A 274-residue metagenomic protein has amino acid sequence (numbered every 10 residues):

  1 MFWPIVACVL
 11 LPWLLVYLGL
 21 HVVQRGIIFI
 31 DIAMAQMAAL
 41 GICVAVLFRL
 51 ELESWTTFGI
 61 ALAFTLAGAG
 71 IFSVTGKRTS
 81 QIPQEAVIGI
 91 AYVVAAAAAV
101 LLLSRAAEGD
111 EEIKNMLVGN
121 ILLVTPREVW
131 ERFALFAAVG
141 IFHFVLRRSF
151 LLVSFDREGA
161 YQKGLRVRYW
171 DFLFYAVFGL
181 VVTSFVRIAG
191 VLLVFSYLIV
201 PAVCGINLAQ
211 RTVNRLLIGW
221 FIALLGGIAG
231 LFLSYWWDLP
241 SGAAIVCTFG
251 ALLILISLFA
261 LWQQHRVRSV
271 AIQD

Functional and structural regions predicted by a protein language model:
M1-W13, W55, Q84: Membrane-interfacial amphipathic/re-entrant helices at transmembrane-helix boundaries
L20-A33, C43-G109, G205-L217, S234-W237 (+1 more regions): Short loop segments and helix-boundary regions at transmembrane helix junctions of multi-pass inner-membrane proteins
I32, F48, G242-D274: Cytosolic-side transmembrane-helix boundaries in multi-pass membrane proteins
A35-A45, I90-L102, L123, V167-V177 (+1 more regions): Small-residue-rich segments of transmembrane alpha-helices in multi-pass membrane proteins, especially helix faces
W55-L62, E85, G89, E128 (+3 more regions): Loop-to-transmembrane alpha-helix initiation sites
T79-L146, D274: Transmembrane helix-bundle core of multi-pass membrane transporters and related energy-transducing complexes
T125-P201: Helix-loop-helix "hairpin" substructures at the membrane interface of multi-pass membrane proteins
L192-A243: Transmembrane alpha-helical segments in multi-pass inner-membrane proteins
